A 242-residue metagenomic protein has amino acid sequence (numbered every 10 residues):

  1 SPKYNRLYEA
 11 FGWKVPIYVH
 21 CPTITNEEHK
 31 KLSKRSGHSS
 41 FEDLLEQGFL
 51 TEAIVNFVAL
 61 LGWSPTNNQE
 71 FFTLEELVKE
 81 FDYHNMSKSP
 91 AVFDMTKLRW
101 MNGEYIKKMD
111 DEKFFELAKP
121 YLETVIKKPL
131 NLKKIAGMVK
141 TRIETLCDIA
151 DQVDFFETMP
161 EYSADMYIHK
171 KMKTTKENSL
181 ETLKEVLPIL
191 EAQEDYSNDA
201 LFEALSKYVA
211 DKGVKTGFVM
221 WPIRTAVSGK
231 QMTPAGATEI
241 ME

Functional and structural regions predicted by a protein language model:
S1-I106, W221, T225-K230: Alpha-helical recognition segments enriched in aromatics with Gly/Pro capping that present substrate-recognition
S33-R35, V92-T96, M109-F114, E181-T182 (+2 more regions): Short acidic alpha-helix initiation/capping motifs at coil-to-helix transition points, especially at protein N-termini
E46, P90, N131, K212-T216: Secondary-structure capping and boundary motifs in well-ordered enzyme cores
E52-V55, E75, M95-R99, E112 (+6 more regions): Non-catalytic, well-ordered alpha-helical scaffold segments
D111-K212: Small-residue-rich helix-loop
Y196-E242: Charged substrate- and nucleic-acid-binding regions of tRNA-handling and nucleotidyl-transfer enzymes, centered on
